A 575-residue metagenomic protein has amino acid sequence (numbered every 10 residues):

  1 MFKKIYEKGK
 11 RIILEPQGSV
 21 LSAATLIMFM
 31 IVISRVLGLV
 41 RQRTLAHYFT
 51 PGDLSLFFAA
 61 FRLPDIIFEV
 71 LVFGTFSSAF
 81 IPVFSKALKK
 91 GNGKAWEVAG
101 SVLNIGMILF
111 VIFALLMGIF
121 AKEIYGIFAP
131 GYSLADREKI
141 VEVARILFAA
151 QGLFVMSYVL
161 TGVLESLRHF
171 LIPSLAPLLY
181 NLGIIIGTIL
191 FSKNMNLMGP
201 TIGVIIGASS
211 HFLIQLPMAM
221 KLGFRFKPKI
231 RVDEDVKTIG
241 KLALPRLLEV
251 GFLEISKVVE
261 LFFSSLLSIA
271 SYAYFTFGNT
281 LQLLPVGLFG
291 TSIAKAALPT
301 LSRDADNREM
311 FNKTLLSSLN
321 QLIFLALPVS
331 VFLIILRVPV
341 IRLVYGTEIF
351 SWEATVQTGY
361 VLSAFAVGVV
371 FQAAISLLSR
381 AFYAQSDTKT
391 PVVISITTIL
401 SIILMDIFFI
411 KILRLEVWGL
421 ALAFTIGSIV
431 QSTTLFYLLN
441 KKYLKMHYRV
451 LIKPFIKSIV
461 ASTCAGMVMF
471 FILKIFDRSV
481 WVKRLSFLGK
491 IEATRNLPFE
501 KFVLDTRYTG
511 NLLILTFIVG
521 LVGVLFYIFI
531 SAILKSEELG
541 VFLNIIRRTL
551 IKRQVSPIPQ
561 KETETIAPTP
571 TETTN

Functional and structural regions predicted by a protein language model:
M1-N575: Membrane-embedded alpha-helical bundles of multi-pass transporters/translocases, especially carrier/permease families
